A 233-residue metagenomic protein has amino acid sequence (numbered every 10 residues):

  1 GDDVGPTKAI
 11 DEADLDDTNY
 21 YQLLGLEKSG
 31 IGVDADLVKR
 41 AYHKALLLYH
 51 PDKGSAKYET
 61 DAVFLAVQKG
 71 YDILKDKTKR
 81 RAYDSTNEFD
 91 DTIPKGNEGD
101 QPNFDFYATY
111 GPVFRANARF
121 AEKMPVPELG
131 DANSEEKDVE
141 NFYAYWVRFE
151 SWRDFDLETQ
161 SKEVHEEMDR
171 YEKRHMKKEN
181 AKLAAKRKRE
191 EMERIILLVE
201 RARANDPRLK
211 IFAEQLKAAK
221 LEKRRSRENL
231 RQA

Functional and structural regions predicted by a protein language model:
G1, G111-A233: Accessory regions outside conserved functional cores
G1-G54: N-terminal J-domain/J-like co-chaperone modules of DnaJ/Hsp40 proteins
G1-L15, T92-P112: Ubiquitin/ubiquitin-like proteostasis machinery centered on ERAD and p97/Cdc48
D14, S29-D36, Y58-D61, L74-K77 (+2 more regions): Intrinsic disorder
N19, L37, A41-K44, A66-K69 (+8 more regions): Acidic, Ser/Thr-rich intrinsically disordered and amphipathic helical segments
K28-G30, N87, E150: Residues that form ligand- and interface-recognition hot spots within folded domains
G32-Y49, E59-N87: J-domain helical core
K57-F64, A82-T92, G99-Q101, S161-V164 (+1 more regions): Short amphipathic alpha-helical segments embedded in low-complexity Lys/Glu-rich regions
